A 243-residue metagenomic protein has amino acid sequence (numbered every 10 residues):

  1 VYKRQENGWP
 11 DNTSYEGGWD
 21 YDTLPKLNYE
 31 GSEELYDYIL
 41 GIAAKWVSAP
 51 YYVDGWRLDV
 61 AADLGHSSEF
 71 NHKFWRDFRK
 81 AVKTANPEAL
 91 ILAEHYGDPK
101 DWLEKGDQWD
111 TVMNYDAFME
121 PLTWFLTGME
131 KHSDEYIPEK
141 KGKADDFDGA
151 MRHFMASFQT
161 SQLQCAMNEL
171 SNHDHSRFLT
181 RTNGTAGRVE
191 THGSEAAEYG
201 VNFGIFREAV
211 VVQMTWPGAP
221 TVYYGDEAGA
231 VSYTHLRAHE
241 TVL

Functional and structural regions predicted by a protein language model:
V1-Q5, T234-V242: Conserved small/polar residues in nucleotide/adenosyl-binding loops
K3-Y51, F78-T84, D101, T123: Substrate-binding/active-site clefts of carbohydrate-active enzymes
Y21-Y36, A61-E69, I137-G142, T191-V201: The substrate-binding groove and active-site-proximal loops of carbohydrate-active enzymes, especially glycoside
L35-I39, N71, W75, F206: Aromatic/hydrophobic pocket-lining residues that form the small-molecule binding cavity in soluble enzyme cores
W46-L64: Short acidic catalytic loops
R57-D59, R79, R177, E240: Short, cationic motifs built from Arg/Lys/His that form the positively charged side of catalytic pockets
L64, P99, V242: Glycine-rich nucleotide phosphate-binding loop and flanking beta-alpha elements of Rossmann-like dinucleotide-binding
W75, R79-K80, E88-Y233: Conserved alpha/beta catalytic core and glycan-binding cleft of carbohydrate-active enzymes
